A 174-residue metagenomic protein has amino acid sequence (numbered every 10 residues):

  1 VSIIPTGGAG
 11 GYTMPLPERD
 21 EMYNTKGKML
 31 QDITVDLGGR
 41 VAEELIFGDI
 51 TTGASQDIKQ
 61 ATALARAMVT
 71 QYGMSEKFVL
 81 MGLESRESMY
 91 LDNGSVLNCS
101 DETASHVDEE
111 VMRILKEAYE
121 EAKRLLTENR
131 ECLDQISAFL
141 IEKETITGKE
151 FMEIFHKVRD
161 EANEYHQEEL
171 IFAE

Functional and structural regions predicted by a protein language model:
V1-E174: Soluble catalytic regions of large protease machineries
